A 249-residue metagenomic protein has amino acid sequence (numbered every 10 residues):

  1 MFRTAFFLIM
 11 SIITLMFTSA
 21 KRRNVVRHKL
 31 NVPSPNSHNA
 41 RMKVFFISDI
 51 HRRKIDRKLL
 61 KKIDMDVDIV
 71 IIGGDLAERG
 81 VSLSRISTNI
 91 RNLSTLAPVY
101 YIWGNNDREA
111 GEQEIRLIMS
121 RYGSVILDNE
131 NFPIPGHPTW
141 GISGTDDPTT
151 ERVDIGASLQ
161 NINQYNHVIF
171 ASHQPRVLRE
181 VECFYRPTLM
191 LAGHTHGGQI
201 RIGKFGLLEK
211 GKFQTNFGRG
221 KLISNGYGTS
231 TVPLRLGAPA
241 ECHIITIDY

Functional and structural regions predicted by a protein language model:
M1-H38: N-terminal membrane-anchoring alpha-helices
K29-F45, S124, N131-G144, Q164 (+1 more regions): Beta-strand-turn-beta hairpins that frame and shape the catalytic cleft of phosphate-ester-processing enzymes
A40-L127: Membrane-embedded segments
V44, D68-I69, W140, H167-I169 (+1 more regions): Structural motif
S48-R52, I69, G74-L76, N105-N106 (+5 more regions): Active-site metal-binding loops of divalent metal-dependent hydrolases
D64-M65, I90-L96, N161-Q164, E182-Y185 (+1 more regions): Short, conserved loop/helix-junction motifs that constitute active-site signature segments in enzyme catalytic cores
L117-S124, G136-S172, L178-E180, R235: Binuclear metal-dependent hydrolase catalytic cores centered on His/Asp/Glu-rich metal-binding motifs
P175-Y249: Conserved beta-sheet core of the metallophosphoesterase superfamily
